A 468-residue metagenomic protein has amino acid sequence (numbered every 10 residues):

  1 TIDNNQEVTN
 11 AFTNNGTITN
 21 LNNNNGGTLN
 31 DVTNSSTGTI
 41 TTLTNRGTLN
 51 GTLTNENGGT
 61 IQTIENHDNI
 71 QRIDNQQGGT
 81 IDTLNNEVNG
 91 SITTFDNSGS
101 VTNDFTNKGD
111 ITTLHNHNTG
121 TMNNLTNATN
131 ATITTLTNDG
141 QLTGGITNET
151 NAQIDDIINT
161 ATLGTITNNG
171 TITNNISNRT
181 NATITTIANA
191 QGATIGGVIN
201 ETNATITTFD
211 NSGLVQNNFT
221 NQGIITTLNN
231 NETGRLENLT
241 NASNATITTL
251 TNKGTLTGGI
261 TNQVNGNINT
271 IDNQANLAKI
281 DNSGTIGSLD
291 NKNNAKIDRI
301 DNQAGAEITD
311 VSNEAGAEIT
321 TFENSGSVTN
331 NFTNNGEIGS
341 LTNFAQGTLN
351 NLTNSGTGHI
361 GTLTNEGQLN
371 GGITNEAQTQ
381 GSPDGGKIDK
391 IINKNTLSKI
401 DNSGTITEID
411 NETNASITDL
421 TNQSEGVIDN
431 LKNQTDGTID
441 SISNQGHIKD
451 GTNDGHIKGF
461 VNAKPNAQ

Functional and structural regions predicted by a protein language model:
T1-Q468: Extracellular beta-strand-rich, repetitive "passenger/adhesive" scaffolds that bind or process carbohydrates
